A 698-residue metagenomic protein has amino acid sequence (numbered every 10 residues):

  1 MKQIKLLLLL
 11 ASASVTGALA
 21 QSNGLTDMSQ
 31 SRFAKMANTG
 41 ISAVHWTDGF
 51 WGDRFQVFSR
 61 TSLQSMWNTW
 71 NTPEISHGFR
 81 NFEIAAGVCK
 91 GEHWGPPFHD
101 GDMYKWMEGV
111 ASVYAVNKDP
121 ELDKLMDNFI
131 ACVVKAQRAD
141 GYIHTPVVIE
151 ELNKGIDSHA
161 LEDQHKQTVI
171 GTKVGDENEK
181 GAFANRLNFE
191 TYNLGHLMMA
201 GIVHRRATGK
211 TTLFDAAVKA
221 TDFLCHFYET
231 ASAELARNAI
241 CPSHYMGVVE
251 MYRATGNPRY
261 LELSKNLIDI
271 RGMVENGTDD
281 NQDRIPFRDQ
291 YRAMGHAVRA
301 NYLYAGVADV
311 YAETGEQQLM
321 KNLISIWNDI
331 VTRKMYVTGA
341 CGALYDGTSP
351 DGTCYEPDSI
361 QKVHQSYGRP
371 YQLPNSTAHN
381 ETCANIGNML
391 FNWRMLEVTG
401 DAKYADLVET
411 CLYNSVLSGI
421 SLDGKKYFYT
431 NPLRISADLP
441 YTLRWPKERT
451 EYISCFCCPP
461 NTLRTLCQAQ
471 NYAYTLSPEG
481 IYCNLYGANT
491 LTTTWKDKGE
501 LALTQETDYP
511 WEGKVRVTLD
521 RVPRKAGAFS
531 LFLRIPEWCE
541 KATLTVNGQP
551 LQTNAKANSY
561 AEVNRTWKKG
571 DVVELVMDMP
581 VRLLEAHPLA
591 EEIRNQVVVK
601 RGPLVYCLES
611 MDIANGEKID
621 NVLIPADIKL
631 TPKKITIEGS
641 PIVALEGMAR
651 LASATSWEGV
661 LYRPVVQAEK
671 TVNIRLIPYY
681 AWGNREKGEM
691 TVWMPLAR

Functional and structural regions predicted by a protein language model:
M1-N23: Bacterial Sec-dependent N-terminal signal peptides
Q21-D102, D127-G171: Low-complexity, Ser/Thr/Pro/Gly-enriched N-terminal "stalk/linker" regions
N23, A34, A86-M103, D119 (+8 more regions): Solvent-exposed loop and edge beta-strand segments that line ligand/cofactor-binding and catalytic clefts
N23, P73, L323, A405-N414 (+4 more regions): C-terminal beta-rich recognition modules with glycine/proline-rich loops and embedded aromatic residues
G49-D53, V57, M107-P120, G195-K210 (+6 more regions): Well-ordered alpha-helical scaffold segments within catalytic/enzyme domains
A86-P96, V113-P242, M246-T278: Extended ligand-binding groove/face enriched in aromatic
A312-R333, L373-K425: Catalytic-core region of carbohydrate-active enzymes that cleave or remodel glycosidic bonds
A526-N547: Beta-strand-rich binding/interaction modules
